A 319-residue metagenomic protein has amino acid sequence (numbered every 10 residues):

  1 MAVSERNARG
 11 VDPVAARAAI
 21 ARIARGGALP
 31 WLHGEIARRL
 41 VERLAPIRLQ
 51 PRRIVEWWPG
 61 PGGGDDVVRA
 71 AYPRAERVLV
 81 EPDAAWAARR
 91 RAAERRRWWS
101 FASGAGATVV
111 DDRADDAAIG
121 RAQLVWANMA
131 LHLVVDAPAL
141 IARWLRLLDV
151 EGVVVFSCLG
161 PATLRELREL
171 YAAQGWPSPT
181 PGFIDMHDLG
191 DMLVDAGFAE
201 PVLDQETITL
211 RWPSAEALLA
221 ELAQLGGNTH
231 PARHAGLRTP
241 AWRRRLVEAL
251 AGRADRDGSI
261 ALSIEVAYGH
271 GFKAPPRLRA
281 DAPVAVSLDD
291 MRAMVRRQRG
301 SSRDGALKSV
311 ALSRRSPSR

Functional and structural regions predicted by a protein language model:
M1-R52: Class I SAM-dependent methyltransferase Rossmann-like catalytic core, especially the SAM/SAH-binding loop
E35, G63, A85, H132-V135 (+3 more regions): Short alpha-helical
E42-A118, L124, A139: Class I SAM-dependent methyltransferase SAM/SAH-binding core
R52, A75, G152, A199-P201: A structural micro-motif
A122-P138, A142, C158: A short SAM/SAH-binding and catalytic strip from SAM-dependent methyltransferases
P138-V153: A short glycine-rich, Lys/Arg-flanked "PGG" loop and its adjoining helix->strand segment in the class I
V155-A217, L225-T239: Conserved catalytic/acceptor-binding region of the Class I
E216-R319: C-terminal lobe and adjacent flexible extensions of AdoMet/dcAdoMet transferase-like proteins
